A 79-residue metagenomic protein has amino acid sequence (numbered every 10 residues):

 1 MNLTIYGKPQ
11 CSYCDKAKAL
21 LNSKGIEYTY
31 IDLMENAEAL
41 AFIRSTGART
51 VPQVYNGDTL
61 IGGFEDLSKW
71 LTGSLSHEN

Functional and structural regions predicted by a protein language model:
M1-I26: Local sequence-structure signature of Cys/Sec-based thiol-disulfide redox active-site neighborhoods
K8, F42-I43, Y55: Accessory recognition modules or surfaces
S12, A37-E38, G62: Short alpha-helical
K16, E38, D66: Residue-level recognition of oxygen-bearing side chains
Y28-Y30: Charged, surface-exposed interaction regions in soluble eukaryotic proteins
D32-A48, L75-S76: Thioredoxin-like thiol-disulfide oxidoreductase module
T46-V54, F64-E65: Structural micro-motif
N56-N79: Non-catalytic, surface beta->alpha helical segment in thiol-disulfide oxidoreductase systems
